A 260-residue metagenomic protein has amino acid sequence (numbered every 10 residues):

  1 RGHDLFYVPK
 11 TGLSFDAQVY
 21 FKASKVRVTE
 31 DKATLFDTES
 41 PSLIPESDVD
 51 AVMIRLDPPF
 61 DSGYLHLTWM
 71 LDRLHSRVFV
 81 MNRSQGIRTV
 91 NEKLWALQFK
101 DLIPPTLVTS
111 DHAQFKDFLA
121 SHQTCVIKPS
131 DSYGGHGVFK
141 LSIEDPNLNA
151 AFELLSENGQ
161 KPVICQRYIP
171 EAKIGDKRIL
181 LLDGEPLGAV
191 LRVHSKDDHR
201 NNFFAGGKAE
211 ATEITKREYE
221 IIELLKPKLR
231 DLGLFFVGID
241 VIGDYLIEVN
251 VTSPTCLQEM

Functional and structural regions predicted by a protein language model:
H3-V108, Q114: Conserved N-proximal alpha/beta basic substrate-recognition cap immediately N-terminal to, or forming the N-lobe
G12, R178, G238-D240: Short, surface-exposed charged micro-motifs
S47, D101, A120, L232-L234 (+1 more regions): Structured loop/turn residues at beta-strand edges in well-structured enzyme cores
V49, H199-G206, N250-P254: Short acidic (Asp/Glu) and glycine-rich catalytic loops that position anionic groups and cofactors
L56-P59, S130-S132, P254: Short glycine-rich anion-binding loops that position phosphate/pyrophosphate groups of nucleotides and phosphorylated
S84-R88, R192-S195, I242-Y245: Short glycine-enriched loops at secondary-structure junctions
H112-A113, A120-T124, S130-I221, L225: Phosphate-binding site of ATP-dependent enzymes
E213-M260: ATP-dependent carboxylate activation and anion-phosphoryl transfer catalytic cores that bind Mg-ATP to form
